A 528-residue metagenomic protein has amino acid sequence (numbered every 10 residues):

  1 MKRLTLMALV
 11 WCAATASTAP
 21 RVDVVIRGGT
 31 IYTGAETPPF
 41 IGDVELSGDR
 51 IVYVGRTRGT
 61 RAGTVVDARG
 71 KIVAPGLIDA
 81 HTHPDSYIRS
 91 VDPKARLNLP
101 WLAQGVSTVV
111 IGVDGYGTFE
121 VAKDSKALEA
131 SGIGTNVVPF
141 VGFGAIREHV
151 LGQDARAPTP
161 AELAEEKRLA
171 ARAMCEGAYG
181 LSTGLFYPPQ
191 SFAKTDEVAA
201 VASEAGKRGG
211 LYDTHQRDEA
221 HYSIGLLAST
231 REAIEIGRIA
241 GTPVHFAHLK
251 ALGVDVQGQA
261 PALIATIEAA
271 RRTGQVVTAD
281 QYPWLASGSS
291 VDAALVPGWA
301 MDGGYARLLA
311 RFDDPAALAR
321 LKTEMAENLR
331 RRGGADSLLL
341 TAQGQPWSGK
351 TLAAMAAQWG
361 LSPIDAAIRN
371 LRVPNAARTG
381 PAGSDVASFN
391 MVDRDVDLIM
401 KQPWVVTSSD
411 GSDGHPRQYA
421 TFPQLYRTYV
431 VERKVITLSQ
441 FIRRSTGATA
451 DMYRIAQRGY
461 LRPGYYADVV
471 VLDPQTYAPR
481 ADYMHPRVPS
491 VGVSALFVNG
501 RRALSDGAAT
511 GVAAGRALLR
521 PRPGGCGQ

Functional and structural regions predicted by a protein language model:
L4-C12: Sec-dependent N-terminal signal peptides
W11-R21: Bacterial Sec-dependent signal peptides at the C-terminal "C-region" and cleavage site
P20-I26, I31-G76, D482: Histidine-rich, glycine-flanked metal-binding segment
G29, R307, R311-D314, D397-W404 (+3 more regions): C-terminal cap of metal-dependent C-N hydrolases
I31-D43, A353, T379-M391, V396 (+2 more regions): Acidic, glycine-enriched loop/beta-strand segments at the rims of small-molecule binding/catalytic pockets
A68-V73, L77-T183, A202-L211, Q275-V277 (+2 more regions): Divalent-metal coordination cores built from histidine and acidic residues
F140-V141, A145, H149-P160, A164-P188 (+4 more regions): Active-site neighborhoods of metal-dependent hydrolases
R172, A178-T230: Divalent metal-binding pocket/active-site signature
